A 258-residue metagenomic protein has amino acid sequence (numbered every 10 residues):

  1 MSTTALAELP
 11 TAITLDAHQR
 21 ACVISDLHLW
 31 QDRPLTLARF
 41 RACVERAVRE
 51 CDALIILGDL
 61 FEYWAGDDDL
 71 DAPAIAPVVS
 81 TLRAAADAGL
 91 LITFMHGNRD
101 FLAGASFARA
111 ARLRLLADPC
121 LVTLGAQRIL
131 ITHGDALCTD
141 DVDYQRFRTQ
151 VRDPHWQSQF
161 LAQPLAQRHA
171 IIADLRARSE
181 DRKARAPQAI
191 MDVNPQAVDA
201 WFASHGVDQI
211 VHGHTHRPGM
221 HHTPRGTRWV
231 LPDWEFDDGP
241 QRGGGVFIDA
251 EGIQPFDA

Functional and structural regions predicted by a protein language model:
S2, L6-R20, L29-L124: Core catalytic region of metal-dependent phosphoesterases/phosphodiesterases, especially metallo-beta-lactamase-like
Q19, V23-D26, D59-F61, R168-D181: Short, basic/glycine-rich phosphate-binding loops at helix/coil junctions that contact nucleotide phosphates
A21-V23, L54-I56, L130, V211: Residue-level marker for buried hydrophobic side chains located in beta-strands that build the well-ordered beta-sheet
S25-H28, D59-L60, N98-R99, G134-A136 (+2 more regions): Active-site metal-binding loops of divalent metal-dependent hydrolases
A110-A117, R128-L130, D135, D141-F147 (+1 more regions): Conserved beta-sheet core of the metallophosphoesterase superfamily
T132-N194: Active-site-proximal loop/helix segment associated with metal-binding centers of metalloenzymes
